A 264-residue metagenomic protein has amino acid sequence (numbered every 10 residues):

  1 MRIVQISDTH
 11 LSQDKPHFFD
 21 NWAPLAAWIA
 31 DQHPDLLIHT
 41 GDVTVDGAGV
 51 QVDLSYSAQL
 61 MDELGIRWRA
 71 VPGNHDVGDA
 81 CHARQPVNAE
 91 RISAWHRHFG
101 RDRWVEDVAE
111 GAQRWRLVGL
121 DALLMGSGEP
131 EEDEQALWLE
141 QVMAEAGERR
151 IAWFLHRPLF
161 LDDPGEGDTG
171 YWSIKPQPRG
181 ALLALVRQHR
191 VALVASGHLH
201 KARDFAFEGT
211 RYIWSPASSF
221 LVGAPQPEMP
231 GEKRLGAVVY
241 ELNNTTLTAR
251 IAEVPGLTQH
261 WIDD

Functional and structural regions predicted by a protein language model:
M1-Y56, L60, R101, D162: N-terminal active-site segment of His-dependent metallophosphoesterases
D8, G41-D42, G73-N74, L120 (+2 more regions): Active-site glycine-centered loops adjacent to acidic/histidine catalytic or metal-binding residues that shape
L11-D14, V43-G47, L120-D133, E166-S173: Surface-exposed cleft-lining segments at the edges of enzyme active sites
D35-L36, R69, R150-A152, L193: Short, Asp-centered acidic motifs that coordinate Mg2+ and/or phosphate in catalytic or ligand-binding sites
G49-A146, R150, P176-Q188, F207-F220 (+2 more regions): Extended active-site neighborhood of metal-dependent phosphoesterases/phosphodiesterases
A146-D163: Short acidic, glycine-rich surface-loop motifs adjacent to enzyme active sites
L193, V238-D264: A short C-terminal boundary segment appended to hydrolase-like catalytic domains
